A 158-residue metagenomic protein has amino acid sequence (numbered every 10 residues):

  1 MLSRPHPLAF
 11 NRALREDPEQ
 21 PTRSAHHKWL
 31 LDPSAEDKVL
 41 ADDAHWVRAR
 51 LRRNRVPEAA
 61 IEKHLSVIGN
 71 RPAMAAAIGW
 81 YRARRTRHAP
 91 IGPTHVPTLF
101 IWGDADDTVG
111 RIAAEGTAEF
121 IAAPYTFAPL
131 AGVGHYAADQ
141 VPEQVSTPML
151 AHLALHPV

Functional and structural regions predicted by a protein language model:
M1-P129, L150-P157: Flexible "cap/lid" subdomain of the alpha/beta-hydrolase fold that forms the substrate-access gate
V133-S146: Catalytic histidine-centered segment of alpha/beta-hydrolase-like enzymes
